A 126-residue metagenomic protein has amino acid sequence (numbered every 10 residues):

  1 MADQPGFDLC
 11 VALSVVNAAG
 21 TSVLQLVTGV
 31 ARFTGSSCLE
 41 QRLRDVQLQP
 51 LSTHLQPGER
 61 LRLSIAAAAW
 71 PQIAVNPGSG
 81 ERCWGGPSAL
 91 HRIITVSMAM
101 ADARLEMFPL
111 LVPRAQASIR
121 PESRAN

Functional and structural regions predicted by a protein language model:
M1-N126: Glycine/threonine-rich phosphate-binding loop and adjacent beta-strand/alpha-helix elements that clamp
